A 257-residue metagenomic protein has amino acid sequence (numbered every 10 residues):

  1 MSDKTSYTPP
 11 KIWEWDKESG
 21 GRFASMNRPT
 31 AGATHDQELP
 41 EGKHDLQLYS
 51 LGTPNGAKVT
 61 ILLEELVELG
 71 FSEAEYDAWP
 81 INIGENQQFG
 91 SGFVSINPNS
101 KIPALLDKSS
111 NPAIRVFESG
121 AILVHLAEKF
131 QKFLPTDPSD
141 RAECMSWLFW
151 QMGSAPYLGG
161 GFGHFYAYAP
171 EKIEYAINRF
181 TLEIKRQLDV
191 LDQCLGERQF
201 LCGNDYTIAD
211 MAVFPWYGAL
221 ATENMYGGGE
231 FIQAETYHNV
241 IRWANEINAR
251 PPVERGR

Functional and structural regions predicted by a protein language model:
M1-N178, L182-K185: GST-like domain detector, emphasizing the conserved glutathione-binding G-site in the N-terminal thioredoxin-like
S2-T5, P135, S139, S146-A249: GST-like fold's C-terminal all-alpha helical module
